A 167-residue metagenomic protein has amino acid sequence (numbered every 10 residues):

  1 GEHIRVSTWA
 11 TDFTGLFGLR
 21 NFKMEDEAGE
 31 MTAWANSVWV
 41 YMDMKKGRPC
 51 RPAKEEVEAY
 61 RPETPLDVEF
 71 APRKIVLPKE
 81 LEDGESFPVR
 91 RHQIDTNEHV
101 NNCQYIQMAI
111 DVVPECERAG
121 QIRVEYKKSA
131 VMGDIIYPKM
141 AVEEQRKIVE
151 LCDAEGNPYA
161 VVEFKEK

Functional and structural regions predicted by a protein language model:
G1-I75, A130-D134, A141-K167: HotDog/MaoC-like acyl-thioester-processing domains
I75-L81: Short, conserved, surface-exposed binding loops centered on an aromatic residue
L81-K165: Acidic/His-leaning functional-site neighborhoods
